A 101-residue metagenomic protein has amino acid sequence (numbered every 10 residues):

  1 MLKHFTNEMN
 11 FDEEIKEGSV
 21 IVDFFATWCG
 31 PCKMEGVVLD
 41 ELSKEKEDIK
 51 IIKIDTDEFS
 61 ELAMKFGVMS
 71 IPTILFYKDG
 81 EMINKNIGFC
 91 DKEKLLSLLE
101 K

Functional and structural regions predicted by a protein language model:
M1-K50, D57-K65, M69-T73, K78-K101: Proteins that catalyze or organize thiol-disulfide redox chemistry and the adjacent proteostasis machinery handling
